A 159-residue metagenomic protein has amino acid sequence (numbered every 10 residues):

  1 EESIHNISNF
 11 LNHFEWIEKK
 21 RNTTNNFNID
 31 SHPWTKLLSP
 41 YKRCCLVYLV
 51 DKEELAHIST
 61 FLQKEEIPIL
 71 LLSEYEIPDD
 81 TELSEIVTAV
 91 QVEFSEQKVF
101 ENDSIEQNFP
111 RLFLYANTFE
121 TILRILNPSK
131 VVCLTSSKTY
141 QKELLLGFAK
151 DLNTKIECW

Functional and structural regions predicted by a protein language model:
E1-W159: Catalytic-core helical/loop segments in enzymes performing group transfer/polymerization on anionic/lipid-linked
